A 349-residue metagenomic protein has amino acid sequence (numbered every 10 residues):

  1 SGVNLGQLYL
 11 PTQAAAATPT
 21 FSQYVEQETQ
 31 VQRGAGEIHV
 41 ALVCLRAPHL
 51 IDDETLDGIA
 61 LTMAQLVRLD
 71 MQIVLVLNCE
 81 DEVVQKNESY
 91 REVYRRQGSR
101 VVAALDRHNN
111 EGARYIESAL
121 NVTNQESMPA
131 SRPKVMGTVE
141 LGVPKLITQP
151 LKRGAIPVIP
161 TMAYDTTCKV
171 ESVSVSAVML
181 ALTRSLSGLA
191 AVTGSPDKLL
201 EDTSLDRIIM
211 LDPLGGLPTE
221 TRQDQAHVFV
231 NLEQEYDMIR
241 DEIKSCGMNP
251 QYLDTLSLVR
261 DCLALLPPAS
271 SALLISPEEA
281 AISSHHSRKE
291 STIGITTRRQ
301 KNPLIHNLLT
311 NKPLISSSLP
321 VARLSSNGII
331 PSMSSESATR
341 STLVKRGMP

Functional and structural regions predicted by a protein language model:
S1, S291-T292, N302, S326: Intrinsically disordered, low-complexity cytosolic loops and termini enriched in serine/threonine/proline
S1-A280, I329-P349: Nucleotide/pyrophosphate-binding catalytic subdomain
Y9, V25, E140, P277 (+3 more regions): Hydrophobic/aromatic interaction determinants used to assemble and anchor large protein complexes
D70, G154, K289, K301 (+1 more regions): Glycine-centered secondary-structure boundary/capping sites
H227-V230, R288-R299: Conserved, well-ordered active-site substructure
L304-P331: Intrinsic disorder at enzyme termini
